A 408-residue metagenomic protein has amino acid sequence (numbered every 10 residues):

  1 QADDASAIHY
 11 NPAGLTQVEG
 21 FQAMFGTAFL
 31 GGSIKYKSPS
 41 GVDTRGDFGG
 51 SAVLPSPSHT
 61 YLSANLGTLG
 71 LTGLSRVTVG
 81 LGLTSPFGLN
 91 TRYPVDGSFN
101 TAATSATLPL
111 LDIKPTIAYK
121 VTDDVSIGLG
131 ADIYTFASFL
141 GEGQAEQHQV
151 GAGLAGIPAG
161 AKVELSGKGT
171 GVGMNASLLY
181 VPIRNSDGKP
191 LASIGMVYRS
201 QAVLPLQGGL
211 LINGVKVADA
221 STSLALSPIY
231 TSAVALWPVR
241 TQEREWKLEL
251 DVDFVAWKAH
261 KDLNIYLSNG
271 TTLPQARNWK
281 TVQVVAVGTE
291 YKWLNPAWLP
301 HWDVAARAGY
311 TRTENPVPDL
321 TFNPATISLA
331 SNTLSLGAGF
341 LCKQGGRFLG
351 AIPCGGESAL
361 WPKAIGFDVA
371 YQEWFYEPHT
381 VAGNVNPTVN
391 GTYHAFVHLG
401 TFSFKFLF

Functional and structural regions predicted by a protein language model:
Q1-D3, G32-V53, T388: Surface-exposed strand-loop-strand hairpins of Gram-negative outer-membrane beta-barrel proteins
D3, G41, S56-F408: Outer-membrane beta-barrel porins/channels
T16-K35: Transmembrane beta-strand segments of Gram-negative outer membrane beta-barrel proteins
E19-Q22, G46, N175: A broad "ordered helical/assembly scaffold" signature
